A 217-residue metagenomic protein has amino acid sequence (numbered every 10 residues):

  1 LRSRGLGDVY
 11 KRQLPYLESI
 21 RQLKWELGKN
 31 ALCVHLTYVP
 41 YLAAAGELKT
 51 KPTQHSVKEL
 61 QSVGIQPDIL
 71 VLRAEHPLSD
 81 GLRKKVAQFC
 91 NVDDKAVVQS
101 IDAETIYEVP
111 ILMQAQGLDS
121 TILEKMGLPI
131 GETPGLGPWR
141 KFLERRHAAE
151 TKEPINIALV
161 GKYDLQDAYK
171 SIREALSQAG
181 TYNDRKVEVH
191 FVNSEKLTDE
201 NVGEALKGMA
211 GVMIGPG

Functional and structural regions predicted by a protein language model:
L1-Y10: Single conserved hydrophobic/aromatic residue that forms the stacking wall/gate of nucleotide- or nucleobase-binding
R12-Q13, L17-R21: His/Asp/Glu-rich metal-coordinating catalytic cores of metallo-dependent phosphodiesterases/hydrolases acting on
K24, A31-I130, W139-H147: Internal gly/pro-rich beta-alpha loop/helix module that stabilizes soluble enzyme cofactors or their anionic handles
K49-T50, Y163-G180: Glycine- and acidic-residue-enriched helix-capping/strand-helix junction motifs
E150-I155, K186: A short, charged/proline- and glycine-enriched loop that marks the coil->beta-strand transition at the N-terminal
E153-Y163: Short beta-strand segments enriched in small/hydrophobic residues
R173, S177-G217: Flexible gly/pro-rich beta->alpha loop and the following alpha-helix that scaffold active-site loops
